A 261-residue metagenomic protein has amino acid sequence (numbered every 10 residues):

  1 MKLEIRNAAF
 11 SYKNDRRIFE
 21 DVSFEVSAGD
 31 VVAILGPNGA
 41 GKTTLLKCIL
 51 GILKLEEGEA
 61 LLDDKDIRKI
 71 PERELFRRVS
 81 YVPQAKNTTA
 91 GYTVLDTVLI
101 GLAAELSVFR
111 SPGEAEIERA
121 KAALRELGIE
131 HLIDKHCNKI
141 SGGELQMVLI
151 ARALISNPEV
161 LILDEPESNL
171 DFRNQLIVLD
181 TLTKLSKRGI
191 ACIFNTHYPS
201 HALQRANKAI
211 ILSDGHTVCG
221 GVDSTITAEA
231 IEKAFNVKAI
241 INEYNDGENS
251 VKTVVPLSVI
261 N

Functional and structural regions predicted by a protein language model:
L3, I18-D21: Conserved structural motif at the start of ABC-family nucleotide-binding domains
L35-P37: The feature captures the beta-strand-to-loop junction immediately N-terminal to the Walker
L50: Helix-to-loop junction immediately C-terminal to a conserved catalytic motif
G58-D66, L75: Conserved ABC transporter NBD signature motif
L99, E114-L132: Conserved ABC ATPase "signature" region
L161-E165: Catalytic Walker B motif of ABC-type/P-loop ATPase nucleotide-binding domains
A228, A234-N261: ABC ATPase nucleotide-binding domains
